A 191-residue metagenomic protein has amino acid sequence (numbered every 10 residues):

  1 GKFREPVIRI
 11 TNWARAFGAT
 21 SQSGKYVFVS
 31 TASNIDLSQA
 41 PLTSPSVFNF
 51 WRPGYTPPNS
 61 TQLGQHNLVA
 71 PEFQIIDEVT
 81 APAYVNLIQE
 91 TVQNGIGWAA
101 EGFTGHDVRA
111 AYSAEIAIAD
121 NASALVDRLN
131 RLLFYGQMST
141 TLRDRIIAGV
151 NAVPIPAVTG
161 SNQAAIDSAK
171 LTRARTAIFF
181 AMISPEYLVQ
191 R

Functional and structural regions predicted by a protein language model:
G1-R191: Flexible, low-complexity segments enriched for small/polar residues
